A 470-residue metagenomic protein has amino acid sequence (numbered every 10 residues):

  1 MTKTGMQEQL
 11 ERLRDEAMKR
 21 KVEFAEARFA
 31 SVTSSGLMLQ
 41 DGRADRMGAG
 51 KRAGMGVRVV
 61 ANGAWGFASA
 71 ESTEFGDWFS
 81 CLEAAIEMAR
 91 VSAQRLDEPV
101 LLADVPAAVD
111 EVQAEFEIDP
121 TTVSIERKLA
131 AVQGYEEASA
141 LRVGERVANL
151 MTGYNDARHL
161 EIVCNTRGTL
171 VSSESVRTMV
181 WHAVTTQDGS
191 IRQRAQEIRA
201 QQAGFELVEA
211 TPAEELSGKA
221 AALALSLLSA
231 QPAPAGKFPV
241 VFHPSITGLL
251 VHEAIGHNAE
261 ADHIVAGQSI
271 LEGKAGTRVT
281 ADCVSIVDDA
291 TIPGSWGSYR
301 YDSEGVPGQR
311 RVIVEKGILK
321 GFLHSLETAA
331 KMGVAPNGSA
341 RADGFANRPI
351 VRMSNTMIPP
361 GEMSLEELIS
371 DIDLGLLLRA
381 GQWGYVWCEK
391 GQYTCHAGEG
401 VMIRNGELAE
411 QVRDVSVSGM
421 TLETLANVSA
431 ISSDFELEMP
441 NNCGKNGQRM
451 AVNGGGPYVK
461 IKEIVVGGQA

Functional and structural regions predicted by a protein language model:
M1-A470: N-terminal small-residue-enriched
